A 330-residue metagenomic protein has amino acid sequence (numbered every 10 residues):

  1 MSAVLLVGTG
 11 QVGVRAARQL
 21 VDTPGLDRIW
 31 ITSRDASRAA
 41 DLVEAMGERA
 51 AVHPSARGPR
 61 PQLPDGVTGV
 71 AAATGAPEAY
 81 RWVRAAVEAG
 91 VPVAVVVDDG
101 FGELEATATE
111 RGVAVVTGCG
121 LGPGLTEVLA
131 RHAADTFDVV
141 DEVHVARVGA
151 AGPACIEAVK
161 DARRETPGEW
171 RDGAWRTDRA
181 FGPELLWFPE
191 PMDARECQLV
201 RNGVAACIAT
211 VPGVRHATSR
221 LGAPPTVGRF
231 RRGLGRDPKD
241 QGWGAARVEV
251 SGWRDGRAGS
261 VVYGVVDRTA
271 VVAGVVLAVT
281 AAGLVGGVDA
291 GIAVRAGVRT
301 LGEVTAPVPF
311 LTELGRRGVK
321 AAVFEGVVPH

Functional and structural regions predicted by a protein language model:
V4-Q19: N-terminal Rossmann NAD(P)H-binding glycine-rich loop of SDR-like oxidoreductase domains
G10-G13, D135-H330: C-terminal catalytic/substrate-binding lobe primarily of soluble NAD(P)-dependent oxidoreductases
R28-W30: Short beta-strand element of Class I
T32-A36: N-terminal Rossmann-fold cofactor-binding loop
M46-P59: Rossmann-fold cofactor-recognition segment
T68-G75, V93-V95: N-terminal Rossmann-like NAD(P) cofactor-binding module of classical short-chain dehydrogenase/reductase
A85-E103: ADP-ribose/adenylate-binding Rossmann-like module
V97-V115: Rossmann-fold NAD(P)-binding glycine/threonine-rich loop
